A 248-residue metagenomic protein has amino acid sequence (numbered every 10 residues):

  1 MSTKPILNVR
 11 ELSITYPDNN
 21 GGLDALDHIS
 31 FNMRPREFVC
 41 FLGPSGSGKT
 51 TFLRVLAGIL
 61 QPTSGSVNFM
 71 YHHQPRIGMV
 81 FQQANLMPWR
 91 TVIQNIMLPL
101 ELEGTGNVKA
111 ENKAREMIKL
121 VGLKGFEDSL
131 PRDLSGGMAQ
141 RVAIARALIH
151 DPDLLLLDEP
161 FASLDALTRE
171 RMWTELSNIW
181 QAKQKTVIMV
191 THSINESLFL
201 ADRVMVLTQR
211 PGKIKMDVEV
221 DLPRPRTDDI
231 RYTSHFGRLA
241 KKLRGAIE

Functional and structural regions predicted by a protein language model:
L42-P44: The feature captures the beta-strand-to-loop junction immediately N-terminal to the Walker
A57: Helix-to-loop junction immediately C-terminal to a conserved catalytic motif
G65-P75: Conserved ABC transporter NBD signature motif
V80, I144: Hydrophobic anchor residue at the start of the ABC signature
R90-M97: Short coil-to-helix segment of the ABC ATPase nucleotide-binding domain corresponding to the Q-loop/switch region
E101, V108-F126, N178: Conserved ABC ATPase "signature" region
S129-R132, H150: Conserved signature/switch motifs of ABC ATPase nucleotide-binding domains
